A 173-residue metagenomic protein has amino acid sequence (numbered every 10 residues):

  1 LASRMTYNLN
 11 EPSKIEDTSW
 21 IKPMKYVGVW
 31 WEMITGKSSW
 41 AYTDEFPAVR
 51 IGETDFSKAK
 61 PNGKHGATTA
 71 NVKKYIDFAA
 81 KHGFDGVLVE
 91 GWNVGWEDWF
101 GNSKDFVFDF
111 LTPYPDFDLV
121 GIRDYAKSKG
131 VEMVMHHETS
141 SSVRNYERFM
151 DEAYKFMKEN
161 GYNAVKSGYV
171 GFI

Functional and structural regions predicted by a protein language model:
L1-S128: Conserved structural scaffold segments of CAZyme catalytic domains across common CAZy folds
G91-I173: Aromatic- and carboxylate-enriched substrate-binding clefts and catalytic-loop regions of carbohydrate-active enzymes
